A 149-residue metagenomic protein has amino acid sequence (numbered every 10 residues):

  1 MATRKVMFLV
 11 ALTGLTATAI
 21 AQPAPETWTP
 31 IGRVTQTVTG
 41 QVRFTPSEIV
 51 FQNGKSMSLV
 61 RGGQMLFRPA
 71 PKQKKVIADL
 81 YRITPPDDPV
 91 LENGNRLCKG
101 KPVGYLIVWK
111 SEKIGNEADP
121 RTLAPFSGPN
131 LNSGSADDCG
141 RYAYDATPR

Functional and structural regions predicted by a protein language model:
M1-K5: Positively charged n-region of N-terminal signal peptides that target proteins for export
M7, V76-I77, K101, E112: Residue-level detector of intrinsically disordered/flexible regions characterized by low predicted structural confidence
M7-T16: Bacterial N-terminal signal peptides
A17-Q22: Sec/Tat signal peptide C-region and signal peptidase I cleavage site
P23-R61, D88-W109: Short, solvent-exposed loop/hinge segments that bridge or flank secondary-structure elements
T29, P148-R149: Short hydrophobic/aromatic patches at helix-to-coil boundaries
V38-L80, A118-P148: N-terminal glycine/threonine-rich, aromatic-flanked beta-hairpin/loop signature
P85-P89, N93-A136: Extracytosolic secretory-pathway proteins
